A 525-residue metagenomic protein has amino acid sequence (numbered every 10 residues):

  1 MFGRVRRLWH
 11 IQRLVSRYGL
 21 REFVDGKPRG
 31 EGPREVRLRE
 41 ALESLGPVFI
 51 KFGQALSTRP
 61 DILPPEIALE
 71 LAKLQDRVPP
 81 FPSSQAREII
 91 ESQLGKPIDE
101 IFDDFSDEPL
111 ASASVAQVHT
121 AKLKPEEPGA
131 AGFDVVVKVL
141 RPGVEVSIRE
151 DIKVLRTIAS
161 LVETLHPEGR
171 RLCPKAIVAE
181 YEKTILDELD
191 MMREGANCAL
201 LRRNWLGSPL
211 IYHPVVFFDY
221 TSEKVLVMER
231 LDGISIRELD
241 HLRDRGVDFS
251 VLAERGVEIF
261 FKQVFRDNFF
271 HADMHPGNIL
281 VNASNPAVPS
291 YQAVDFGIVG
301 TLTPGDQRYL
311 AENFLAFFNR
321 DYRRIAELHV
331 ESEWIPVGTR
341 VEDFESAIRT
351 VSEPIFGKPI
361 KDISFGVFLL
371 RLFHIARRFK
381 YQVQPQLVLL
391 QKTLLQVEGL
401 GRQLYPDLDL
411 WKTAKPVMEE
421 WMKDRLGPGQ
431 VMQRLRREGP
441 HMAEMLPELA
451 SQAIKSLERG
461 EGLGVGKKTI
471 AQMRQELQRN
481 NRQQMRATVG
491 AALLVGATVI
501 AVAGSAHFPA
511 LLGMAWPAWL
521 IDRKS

Functional and structural regions predicted by a protein language model:
M1-Q117, L123-E127, A131-D134, P142 (+3 more regions): N-terminal accessory/targeting segments that precede structured cores
G3, D25-P33, A179, S222 (+2 more regions): Helix-rich C-lobe and terminal helical cap/extension of kinase-like folds
P65, A72-P79, E91, E145-E150 (+6 more regions): ATP-dependent phospho-/nucleotidyl transfer catalytic cores
D107-A113, F217-Y220, V388-L389: A short beta-turn/loop motif at secondary-structure boundaries
A272-P276: Hydrophobic HxD+1 residue recognition
G277-V281: Hydrophobic residue at the +6 position relative to the catalytic HRD Asp in the kinase catalytic loop
A501-K524: Alpha-helical transmembrane anchor segments
